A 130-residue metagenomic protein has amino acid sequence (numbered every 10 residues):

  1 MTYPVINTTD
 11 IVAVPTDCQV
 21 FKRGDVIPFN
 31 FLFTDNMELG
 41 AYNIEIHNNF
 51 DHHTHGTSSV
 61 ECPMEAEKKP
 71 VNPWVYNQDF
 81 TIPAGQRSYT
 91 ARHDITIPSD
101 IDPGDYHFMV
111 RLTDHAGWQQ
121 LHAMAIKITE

Functional and structural regions predicted by a protein language model:
Y3-E130: First exposed extracellular module after export/assembly in secreted or surface-exposed proteins
